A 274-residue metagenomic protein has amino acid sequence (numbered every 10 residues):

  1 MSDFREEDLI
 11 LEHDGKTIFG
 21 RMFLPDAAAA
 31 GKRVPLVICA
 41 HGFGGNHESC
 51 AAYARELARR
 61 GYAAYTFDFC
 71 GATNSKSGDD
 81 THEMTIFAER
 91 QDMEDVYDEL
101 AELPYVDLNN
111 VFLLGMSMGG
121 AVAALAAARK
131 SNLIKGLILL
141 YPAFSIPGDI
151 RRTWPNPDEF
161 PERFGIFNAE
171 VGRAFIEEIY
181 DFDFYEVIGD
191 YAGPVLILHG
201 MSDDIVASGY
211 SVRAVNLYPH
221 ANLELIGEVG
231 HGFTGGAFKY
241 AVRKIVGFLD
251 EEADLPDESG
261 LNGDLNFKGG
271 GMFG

Functional and structural regions predicted by a protein language model:
M1-G31: N-terminal cap/lid segment of alpha/beta-hydrolase-fold proteins
G42-R55: The serine-hydrolase catalytic nucleophile loop
S49, E83-P104: Alpha/beta-hydrolase active-site loop
A54-S77: Conserved alpha/beta-hydrolase
Y105-M116: Alpha/beta-hydrolase fold nucleophile elbow
R129-A174: Hydrolase active-site cap/lid region
Y191, I197-H199, D203: Short beta-strand/loop motif that positions the catalytic acidic residue of the alpha/beta-hydrolase fold
V229-V242: Catalytic histidine-centered segment of alpha/beta-hydrolase-like enzymes
